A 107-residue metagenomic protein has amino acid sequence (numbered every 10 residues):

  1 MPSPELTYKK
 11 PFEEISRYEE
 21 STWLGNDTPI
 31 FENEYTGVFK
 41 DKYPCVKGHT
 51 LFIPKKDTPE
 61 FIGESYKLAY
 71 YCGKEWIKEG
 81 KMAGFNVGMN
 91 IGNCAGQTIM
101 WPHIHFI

Functional and structural regions predicted by a protein language model:
M1-I107: HIT superfamily nucleotide-processing domains
